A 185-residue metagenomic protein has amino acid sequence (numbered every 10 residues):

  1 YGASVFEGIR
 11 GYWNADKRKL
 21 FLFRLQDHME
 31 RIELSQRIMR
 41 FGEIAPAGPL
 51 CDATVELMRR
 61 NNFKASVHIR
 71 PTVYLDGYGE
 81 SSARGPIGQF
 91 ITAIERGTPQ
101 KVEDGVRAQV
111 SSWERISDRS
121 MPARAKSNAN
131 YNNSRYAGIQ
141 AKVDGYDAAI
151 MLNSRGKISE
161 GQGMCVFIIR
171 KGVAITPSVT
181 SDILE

Functional and structural regions predicted by a protein language model:
Y1-E56, E80-E185: Helix-start/capping segments and mature chain N-termini
L50-G77, I94: Short, acidic/charged, Gly/Pro-enriched secondary-structure junctions
